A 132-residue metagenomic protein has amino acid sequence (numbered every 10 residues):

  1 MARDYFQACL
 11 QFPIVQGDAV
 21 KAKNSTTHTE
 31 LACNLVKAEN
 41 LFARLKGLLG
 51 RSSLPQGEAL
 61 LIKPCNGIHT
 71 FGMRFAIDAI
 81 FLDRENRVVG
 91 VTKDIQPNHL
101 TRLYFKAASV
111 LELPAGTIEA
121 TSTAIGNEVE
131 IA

Functional and structural regions predicted by a protein language model:
F6-A132: Compact, glycine-rich, soluble single-domain proteins
